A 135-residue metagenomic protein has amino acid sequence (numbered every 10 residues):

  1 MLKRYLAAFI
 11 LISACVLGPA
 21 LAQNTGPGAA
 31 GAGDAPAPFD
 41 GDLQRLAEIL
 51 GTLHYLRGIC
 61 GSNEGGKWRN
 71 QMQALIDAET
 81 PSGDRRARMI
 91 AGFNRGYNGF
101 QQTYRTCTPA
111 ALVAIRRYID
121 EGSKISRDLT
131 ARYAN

Functional and structural regions predicted by a protein language model:
M1, A14, Q23-G26: Short coil-to-helix leader/linker segments, especially the first N-terminal amphipathic alpha-helix with its helix
M1-F9: Bacterial N-terminal signal peptides that target proteins for export
A8-G18: Bacterial N-terminal signal peptides
Q23-A74, K124-N135: N-terminal secretory signal peptides
E64-N135: Compact alpha-helical subdomains of small soluble proteins
